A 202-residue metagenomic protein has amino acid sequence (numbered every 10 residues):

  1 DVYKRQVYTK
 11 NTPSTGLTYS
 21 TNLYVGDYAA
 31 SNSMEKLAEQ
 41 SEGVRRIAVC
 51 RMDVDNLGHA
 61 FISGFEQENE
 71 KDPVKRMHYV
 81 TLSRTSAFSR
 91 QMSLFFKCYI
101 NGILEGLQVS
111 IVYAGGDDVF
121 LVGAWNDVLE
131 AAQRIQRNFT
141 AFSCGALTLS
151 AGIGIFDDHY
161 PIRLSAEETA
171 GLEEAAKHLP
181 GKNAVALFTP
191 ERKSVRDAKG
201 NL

Functional and structural regions predicted by a protein language model:
D1-L202: Regulatory/sensor and coupling segments of signal-transduction and defense proteins
